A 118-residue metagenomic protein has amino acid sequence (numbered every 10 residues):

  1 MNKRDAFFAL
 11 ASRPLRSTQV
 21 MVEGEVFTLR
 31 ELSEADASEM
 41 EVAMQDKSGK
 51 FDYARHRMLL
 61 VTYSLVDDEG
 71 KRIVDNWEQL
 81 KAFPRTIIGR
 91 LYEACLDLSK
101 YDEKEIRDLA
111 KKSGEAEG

Functional and structural regions predicted by a protein language model:
M1-P14: Extended acidic low-complexity intrinsically disordered regions
P14-L15, V22-G118: Short, surface-exposed, charged amphipathic helix/loop patches that serve as local interaction elements
